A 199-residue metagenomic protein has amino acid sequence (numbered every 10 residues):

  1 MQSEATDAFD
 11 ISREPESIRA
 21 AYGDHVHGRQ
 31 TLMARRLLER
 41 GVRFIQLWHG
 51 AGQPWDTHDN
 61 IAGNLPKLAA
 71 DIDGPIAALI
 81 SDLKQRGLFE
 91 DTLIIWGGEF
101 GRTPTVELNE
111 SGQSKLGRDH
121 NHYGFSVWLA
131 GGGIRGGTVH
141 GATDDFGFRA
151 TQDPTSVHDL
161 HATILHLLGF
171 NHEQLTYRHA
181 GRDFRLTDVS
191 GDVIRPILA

Functional and structural regions predicted by a protein language model:
M1-A199: Ligand-binding pockets and gating/stacking loops
